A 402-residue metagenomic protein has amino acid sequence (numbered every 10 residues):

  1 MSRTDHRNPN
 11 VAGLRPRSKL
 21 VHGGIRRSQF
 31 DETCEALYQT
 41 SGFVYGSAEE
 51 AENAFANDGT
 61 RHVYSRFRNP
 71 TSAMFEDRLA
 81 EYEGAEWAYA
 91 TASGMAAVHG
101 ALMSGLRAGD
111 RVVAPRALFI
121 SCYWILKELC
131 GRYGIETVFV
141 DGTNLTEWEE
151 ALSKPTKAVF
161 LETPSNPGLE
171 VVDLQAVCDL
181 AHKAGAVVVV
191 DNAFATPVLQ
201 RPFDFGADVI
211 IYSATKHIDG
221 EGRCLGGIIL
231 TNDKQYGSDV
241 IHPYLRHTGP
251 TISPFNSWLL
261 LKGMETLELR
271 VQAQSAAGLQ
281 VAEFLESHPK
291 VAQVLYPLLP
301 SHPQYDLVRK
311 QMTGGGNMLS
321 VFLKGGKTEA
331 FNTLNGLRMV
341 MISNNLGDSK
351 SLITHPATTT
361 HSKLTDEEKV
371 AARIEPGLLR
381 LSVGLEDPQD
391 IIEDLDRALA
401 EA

Functional and structural regions predicted by a protein language model:
M1-T4, N8, E86, K127-E128 (+5 more regions): PLP-dependent enzyme catalytic core of the Aspartate aminotransferase-like
S2-N69, D77: N-terminal "arm"/small-domain region of PLP-dependent enzymes with the aminotransferase-like
R3-V11, L20-R26, W87-K290, L295: Conserved PLP-enzyme active-site core in the AAT-like
G24-I25, Q39-Y45, F194, K216 (+6 more regions): Glycine-rich beta-alpha junction loops
S47-H99, S121-E128: Conserved N-terminal alpha-helix of the aminotransferase class I/II PLP-enzyme fold
T60, E86, L225, N256 (+3 more regions): Short amphipathic alpha-helical segments
Y82, L285-P289, L337: Acidic-histidine catalytic/liganding microenvironments
K290-L379, V383: Conserved C-terminal alpha-helix-loop-beta "cap" of PLP-dependent enzymes that closes/shapes the active-site mouth
